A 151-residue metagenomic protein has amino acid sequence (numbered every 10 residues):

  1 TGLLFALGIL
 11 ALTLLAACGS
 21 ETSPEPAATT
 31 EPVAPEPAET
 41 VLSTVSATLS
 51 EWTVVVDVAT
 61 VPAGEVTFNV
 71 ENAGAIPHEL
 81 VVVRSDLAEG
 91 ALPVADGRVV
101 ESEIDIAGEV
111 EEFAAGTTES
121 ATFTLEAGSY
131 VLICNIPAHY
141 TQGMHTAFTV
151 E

Functional and structural regions predicted by a protein language model:
T1-L7: Bacterial N-terminal signal peptides that target proteins for export
L12, E111-E151: Extracellular/periplasmic metallocenter environments
T13-A17: C-terminal motif of bacterial Sec signal peptides marking the signal peptidase cleavage site
C18-A28: Bacterial lipoprotein signal-peptidase II cleavage site
E39-E65: N-terminal edge beta-strand
D57-V82, E119-I133: Beta-strand cores of secreted/periplasmic/IMS beta-sandwich domains, seen most often in copper-related folds
R84-E89, T149-E151: Short edge-strand/loop segments of extracellular domains
A88-E126: Extracytoplasmic beta-sandwich strand-turn segments characteristic of Greek-key/jelly-roll folds
